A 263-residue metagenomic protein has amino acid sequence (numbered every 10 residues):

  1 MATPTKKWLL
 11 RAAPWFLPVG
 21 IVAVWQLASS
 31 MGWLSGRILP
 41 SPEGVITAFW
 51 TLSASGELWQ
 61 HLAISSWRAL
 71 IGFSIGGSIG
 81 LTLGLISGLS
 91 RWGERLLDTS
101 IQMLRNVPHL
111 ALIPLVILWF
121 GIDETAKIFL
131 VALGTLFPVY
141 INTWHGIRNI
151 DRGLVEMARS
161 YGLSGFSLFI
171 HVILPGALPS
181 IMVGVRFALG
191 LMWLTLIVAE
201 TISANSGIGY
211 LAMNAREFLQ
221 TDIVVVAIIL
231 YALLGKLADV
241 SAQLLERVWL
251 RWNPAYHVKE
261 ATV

Functional and structural regions predicted by a protein language model:
M1-S29: N-terminal signal-anchor/first transmembrane alpha helix
A2-P4, M31-I75: Periplasmic/extracellular loop-to-transmembrane helix junction in inner-membrane transport proteins
I71-I101: Transmembrane-helix boundary motif in ABC transporter permease subunits
R91, R148, P179, V183 (+1 more regions): C-terminal transmembrane helix and the adjacent membrane-cytosol boundary/short C-terminal tail of inner/organellar
T99, G146-G184, A212: Short cytoplasmic-facing helical segments at TM-TM junctions of multi-pass membrane proteins
Q102-P138, H145-G146: Generic hydrophobic transmembrane alpha-helix motif, especially the helices
I117-L118, I147, L194-Y231, L250-E260: Glycine-rich helix-loop "coupling/hinge" segments at transmembrane-helix boundaries in multipass transporters
F129, L133, F166-V198, D222-V225 (+2 more regions): Transmembrane alpha-helices
